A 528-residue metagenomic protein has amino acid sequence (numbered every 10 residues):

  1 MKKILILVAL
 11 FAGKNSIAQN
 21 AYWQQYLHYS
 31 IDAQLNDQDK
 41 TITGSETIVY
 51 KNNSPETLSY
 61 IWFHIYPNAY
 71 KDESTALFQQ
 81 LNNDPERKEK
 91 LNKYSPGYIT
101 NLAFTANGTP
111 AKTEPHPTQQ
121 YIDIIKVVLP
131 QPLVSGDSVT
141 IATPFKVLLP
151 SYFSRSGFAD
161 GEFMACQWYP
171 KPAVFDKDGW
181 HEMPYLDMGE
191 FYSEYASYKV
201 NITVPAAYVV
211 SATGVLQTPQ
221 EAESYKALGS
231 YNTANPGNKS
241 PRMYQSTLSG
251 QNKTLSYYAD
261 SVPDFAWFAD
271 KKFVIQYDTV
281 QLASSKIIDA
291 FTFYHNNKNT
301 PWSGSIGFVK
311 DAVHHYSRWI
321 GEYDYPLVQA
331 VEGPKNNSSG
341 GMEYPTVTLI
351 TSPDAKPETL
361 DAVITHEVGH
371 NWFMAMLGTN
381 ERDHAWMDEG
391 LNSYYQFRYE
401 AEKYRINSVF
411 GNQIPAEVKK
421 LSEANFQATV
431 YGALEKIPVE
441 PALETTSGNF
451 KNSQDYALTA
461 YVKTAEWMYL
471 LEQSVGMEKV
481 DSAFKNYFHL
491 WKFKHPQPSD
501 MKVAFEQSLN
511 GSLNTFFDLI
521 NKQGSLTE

Functional and structural regions predicted by a protein language model:
M1-A21: Bacterial Sec-dependent N-terminal signal peptides
A18-T43, P55, N107, A159: N-terminal, polar/Ser/Thr-rich
Y26-L27, I48, I65, Y257 (+1 more regions): Hydrophobic alpha-helical and helix-loop surface patches within well-folded domains that function as non-catalytic
E46-I48, I65-P67, D137-S151, Y198-A206 (+1 more regions): Short, hydrophobic/aromatic-enriched beta-strand segments in well-ordered soluble domains
K51, E86-G161, M243-G250: A surface-exposed beta-strand-loop module
F63-P110, C166, T203-Y208: Solvent-exposed beta-hairpin/edge-strand motifs
E73-E86, K146-Y198, P219, V280-Q281: Glycine/proline-rich low-complexity spacer/linker segments in large multi-domain proteins
F175-D176, W180, E190-T365, Y394 (+1 more regions): Hydrophobic helix-coil surface modules that form long, contiguous segments used for peptide/substrate interaction
